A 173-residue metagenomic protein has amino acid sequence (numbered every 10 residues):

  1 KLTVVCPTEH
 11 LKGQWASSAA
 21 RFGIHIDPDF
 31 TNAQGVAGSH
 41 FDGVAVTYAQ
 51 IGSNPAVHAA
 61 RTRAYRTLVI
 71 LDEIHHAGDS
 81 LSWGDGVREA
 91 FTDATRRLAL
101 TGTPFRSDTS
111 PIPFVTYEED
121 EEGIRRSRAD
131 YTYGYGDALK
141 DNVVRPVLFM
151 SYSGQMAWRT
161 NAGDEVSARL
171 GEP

Functional and structural regions predicted by a protein language model:
L2-F22: Conserved Walker A/P-loop ATP-binding site and its immediately adjacent core in helicase/helicase-like ATPase domains
T3, V44, I70, L98 (+2 more regions): Hydrophobic/aromatic beta-strand patches that form the interior of the parallel beta-sheet core in alpha/beta enzyme
E9-K12, A49-G52, H75-H76, T103-S107 (+2 more regions): Conserved nucleotide-binding/hydrolysis micro-motifs of P-loop NTPases
A19-R21, A60, G84-G86, P111-Y117: Short secondary-structure boundary/capping segments
A20-V57: Inter-Walker segment of RecA-like/P-loop motor cores
Y48-Q50, A59-R106: SF2 helicase catalytic motif II
T109-P173: Interdomain helical connector at the RecA1-RecA2 junction of SF1/SF2 helicase-like NTPases
